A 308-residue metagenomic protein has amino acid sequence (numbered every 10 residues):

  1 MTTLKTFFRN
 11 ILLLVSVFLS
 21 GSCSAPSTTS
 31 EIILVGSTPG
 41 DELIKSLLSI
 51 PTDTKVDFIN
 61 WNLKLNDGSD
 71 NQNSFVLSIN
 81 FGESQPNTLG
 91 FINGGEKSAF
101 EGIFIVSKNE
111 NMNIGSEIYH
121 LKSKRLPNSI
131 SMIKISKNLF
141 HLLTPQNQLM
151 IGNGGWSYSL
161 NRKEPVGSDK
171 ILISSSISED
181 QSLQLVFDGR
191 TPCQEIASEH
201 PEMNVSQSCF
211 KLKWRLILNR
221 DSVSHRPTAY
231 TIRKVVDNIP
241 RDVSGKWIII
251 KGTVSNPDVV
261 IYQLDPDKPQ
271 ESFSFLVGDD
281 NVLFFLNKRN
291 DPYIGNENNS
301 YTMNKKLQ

Functional and structural regions predicted by a protein language model:
T2-I11: Bacterial N-terminal signal peptides that target proteins for export
N10-S20: Bacterial N-terminal signal peptides
C23-E101, I105, N109-P227, T231-S244 (+1 more regions): Lipid interaction determinants
W247: Short, surface-exposed loop/turn segments at secondary-structure boundaries that line and modulate
